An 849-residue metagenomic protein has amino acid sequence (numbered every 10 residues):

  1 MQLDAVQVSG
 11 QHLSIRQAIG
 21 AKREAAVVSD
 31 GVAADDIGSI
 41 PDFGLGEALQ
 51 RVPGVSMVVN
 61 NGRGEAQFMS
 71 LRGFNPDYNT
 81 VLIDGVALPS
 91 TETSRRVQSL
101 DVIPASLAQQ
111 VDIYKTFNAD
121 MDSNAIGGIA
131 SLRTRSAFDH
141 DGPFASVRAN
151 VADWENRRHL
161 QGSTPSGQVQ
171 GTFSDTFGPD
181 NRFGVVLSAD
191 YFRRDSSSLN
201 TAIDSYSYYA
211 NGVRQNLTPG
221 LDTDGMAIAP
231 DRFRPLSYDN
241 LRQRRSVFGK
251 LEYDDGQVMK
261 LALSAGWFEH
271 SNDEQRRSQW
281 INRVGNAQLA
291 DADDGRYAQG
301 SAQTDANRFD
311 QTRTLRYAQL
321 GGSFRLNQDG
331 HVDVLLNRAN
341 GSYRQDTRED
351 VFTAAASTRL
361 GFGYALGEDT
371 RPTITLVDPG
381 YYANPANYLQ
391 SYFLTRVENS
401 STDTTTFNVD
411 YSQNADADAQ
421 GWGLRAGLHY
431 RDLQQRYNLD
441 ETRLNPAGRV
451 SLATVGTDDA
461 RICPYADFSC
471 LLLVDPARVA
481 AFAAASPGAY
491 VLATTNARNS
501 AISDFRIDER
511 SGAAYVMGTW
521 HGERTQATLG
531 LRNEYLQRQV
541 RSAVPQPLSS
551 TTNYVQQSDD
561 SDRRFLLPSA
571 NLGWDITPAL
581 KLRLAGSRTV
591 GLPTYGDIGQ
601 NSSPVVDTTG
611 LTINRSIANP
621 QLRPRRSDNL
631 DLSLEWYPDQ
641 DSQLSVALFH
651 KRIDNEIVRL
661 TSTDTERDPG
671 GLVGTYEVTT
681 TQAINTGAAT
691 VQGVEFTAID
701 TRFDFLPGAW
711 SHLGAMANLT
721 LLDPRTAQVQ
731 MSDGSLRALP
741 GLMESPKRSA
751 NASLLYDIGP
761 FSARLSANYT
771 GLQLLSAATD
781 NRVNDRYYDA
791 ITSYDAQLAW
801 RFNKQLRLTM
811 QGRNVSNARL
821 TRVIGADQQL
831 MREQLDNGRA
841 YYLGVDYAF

Functional and structural regions predicted by a protein language model:
Q7-F43, F68, P76, V86 (+1 more regions): N-terminal periplasmic "start-of-domain" segments of outer-membrane beta-barrel proteins
G46-A87, K115: Extracytoplasmic beta-strand/coil segments of soluble accessory domains associated with Gram-negative outer-membrane
V52-P53, P89-S90, V102-R148, S198 (+1 more regions): A beta-strand signature from Gram-negative outer-membrane beta-barrel systems, especially the internal plug domain
M121, A137-P143, G178-F183, Q257-V258 (+8 more regions): Short loop/turn motifs that connect adjacent beta-strands in outer-membrane beta-barrel proteins
G162-R283, Q303, Q311-G321, N327 (+1 more regions): Transmembrane beta-barrel wall of Gram-negative outer-membrane proteins
G300-Y317, N499, S503-G512, S561 (+6 more regions): Outer-membrane beta-barrel signature, preferentially recognizing the C-terminal barrel domain of Gram-negative
H650-R652, I657, S662-D664, P669-A778 (+1 more regions): Gram-negative outer-membrane beta-barrel transporters
L713, N768-A778, A799-F849: C-terminal beta-signal and adjacent terminal beta-strands/loops of Gram-negative outer-membrane beta-barrel proteins
